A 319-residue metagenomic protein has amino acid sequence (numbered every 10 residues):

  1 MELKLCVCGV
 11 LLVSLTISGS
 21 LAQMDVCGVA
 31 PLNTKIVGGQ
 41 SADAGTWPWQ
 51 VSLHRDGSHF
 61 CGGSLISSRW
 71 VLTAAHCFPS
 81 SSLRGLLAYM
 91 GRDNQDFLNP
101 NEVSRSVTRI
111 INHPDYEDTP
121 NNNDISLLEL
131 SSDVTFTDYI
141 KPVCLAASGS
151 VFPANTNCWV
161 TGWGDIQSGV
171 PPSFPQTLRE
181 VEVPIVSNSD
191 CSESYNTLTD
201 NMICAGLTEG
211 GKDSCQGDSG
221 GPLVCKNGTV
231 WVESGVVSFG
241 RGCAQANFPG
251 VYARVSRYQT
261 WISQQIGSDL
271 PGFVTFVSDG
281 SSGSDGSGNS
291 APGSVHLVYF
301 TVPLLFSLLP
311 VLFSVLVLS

Functional and structural regions predicted by a protein language model:
E2-L72, L87, R92, F273-S319: Protease-domain processing segments flanking chymotrypsin-fold serine proteases, especially trypsin-like
V29-K35, L53-H54, V71-A74, P79-D118 (+2 more regions): Conserved H-D interstitial segment of serine endopeptidase catalytic domains
A30-V37, Q50-D56, A147, T156-A291: Extracellular trypsin-like serine protease catalytic domains
S41, F97-E102, T119-N122, T137 (+2 more regions): Gly/Ser-enriched beta-turn/beta-hairpin loop segments
T46-P48, S81-G85, E102, N123-I125 (+3 more regions): Extracytoplasmic
G57-H59, C77-F78, N94-Q95, E117-D118 (+5 more regions): Solvent-exposed loop/turn segments at secondary-structure junctions within structured extracellular/periplasmic domains
V71-A75, N122-A147: Conserved active-site neighborhood of the chymotrypsin/trypsin-like protease fold
N99, I111-E117, D133-S173: Active-site substrate-binding loop(s) of clan PA
